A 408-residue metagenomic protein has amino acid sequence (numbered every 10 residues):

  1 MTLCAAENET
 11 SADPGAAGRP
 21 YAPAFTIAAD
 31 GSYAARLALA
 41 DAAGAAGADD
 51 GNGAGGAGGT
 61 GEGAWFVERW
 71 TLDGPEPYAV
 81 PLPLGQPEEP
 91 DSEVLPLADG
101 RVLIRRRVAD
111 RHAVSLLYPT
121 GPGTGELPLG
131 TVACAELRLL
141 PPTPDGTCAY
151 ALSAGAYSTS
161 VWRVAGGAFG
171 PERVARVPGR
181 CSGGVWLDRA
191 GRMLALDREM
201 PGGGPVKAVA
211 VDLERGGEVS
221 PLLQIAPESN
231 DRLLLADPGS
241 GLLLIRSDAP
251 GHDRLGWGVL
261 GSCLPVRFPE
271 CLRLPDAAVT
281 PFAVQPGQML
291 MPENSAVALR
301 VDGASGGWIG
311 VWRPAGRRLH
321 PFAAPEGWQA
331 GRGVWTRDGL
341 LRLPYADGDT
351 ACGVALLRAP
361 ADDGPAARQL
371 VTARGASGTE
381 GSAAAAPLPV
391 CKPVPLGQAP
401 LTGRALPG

Functional and structural regions predicted by a protein language model:
T2-D49, G58-L72, V80-G100, R138 (+1 more regions): Beta-strand-rich domains and repeat architectures in extracellular enzymes and scaffolds, especially beta-propellers
E7-A17, E76-Q86, G123-V132, F169-R176 (+4 more regions): A short beta-strand motif characteristic of beta-propeller blades
R19-I27, L84-D99, T131-P142, P178-W186 (+3 more regions): Repeated scaffold domains used in trafficking and secretory/extracellular systems, primarily beta-propellers
G31-G47, G58-G59, D99-R107, G146-A154 (+4 more regions): Short beta-strand elements that form the blades of beta-propeller/WD-repeat-like and other beta-sheet-rich scaffold
A38-A40, L244-R254, F268-G316: Loop/turn-rich, solvent-exposed surfaces of beta-rich toroidal or solenoidal domains
D41-D50, G59-R69, A109-L117, A156-W162 (+5 more regions): Structural motif
T71-P75, Y118-P122, V164-A168, D212-G216 (+3 more regions): Short loop/turn segments that connect beta-strands within beta-propeller blades
A154-E228, R232-L244: Solenoidal tandem-repeat scaffolds enriched in leucines and small polar residues
